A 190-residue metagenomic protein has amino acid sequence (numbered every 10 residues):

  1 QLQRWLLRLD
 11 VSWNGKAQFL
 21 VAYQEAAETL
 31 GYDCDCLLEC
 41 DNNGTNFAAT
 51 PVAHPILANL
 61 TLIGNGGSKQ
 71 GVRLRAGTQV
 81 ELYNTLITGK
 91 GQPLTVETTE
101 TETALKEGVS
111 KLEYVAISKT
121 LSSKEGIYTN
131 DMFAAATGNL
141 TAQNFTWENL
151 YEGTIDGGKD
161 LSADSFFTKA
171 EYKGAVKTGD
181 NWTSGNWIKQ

Functional and structural regions predicted by a protein language model:
Q1-Q190: Extracellular beta-rich repeat passengers
